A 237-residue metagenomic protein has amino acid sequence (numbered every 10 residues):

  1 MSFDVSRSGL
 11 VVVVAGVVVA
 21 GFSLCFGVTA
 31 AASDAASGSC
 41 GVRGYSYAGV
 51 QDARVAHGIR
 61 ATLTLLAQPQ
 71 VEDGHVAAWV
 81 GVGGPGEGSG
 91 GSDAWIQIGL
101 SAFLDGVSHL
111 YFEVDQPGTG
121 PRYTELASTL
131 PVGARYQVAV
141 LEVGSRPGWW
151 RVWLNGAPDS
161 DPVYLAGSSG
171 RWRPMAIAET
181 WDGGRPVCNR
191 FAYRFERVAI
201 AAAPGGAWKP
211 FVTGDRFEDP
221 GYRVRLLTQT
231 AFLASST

Functional and structural regions predicted by a protein language model:
S2-D4, V19, T29: Compositionally biased, low-complexity segments
S2-V14: Bacterial N-terminal signal peptides that target proteins for export
G9, G27-T29, W153: Small/flexible residues
V13-C25: Bacterial N-terminal signal peptides
F22-S37: C-terminal region of N-terminal signal peptides and the immediate post-cleavage residues of exported proteins
S33-T237: Exposed, interaction-prone regions of secreted/extracellular proteins
